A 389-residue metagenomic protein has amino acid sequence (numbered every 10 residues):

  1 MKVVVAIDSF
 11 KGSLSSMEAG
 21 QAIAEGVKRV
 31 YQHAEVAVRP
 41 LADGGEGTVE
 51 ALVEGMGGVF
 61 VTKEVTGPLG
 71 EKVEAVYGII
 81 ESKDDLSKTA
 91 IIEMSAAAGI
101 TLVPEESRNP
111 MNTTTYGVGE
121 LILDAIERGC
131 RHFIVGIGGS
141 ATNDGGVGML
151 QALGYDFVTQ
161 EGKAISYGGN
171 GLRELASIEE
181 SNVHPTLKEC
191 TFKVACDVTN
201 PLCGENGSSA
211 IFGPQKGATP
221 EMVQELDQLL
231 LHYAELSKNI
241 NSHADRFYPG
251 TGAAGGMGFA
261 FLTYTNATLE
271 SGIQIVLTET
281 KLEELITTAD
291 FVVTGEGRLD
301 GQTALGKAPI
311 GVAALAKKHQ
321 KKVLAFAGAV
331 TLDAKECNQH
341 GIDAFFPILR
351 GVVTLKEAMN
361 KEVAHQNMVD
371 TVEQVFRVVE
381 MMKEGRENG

Functional and structural regions predicted by a protein language model:
M1-I137, A141-G389: N-terminal loops that bind phosphate or other acidic moieties and the adjacent beta-alpha structural core
